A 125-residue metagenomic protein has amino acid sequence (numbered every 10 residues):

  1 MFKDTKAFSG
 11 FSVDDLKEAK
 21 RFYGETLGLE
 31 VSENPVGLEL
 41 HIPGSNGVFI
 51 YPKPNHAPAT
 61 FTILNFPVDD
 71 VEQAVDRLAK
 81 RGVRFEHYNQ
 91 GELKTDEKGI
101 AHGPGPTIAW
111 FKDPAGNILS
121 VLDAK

Functional and structural regions predicted by a protein language model:
M1-E18, G47, F61-L64, L122-K125: N-terminal beta-strand motif that seeds the catalytic metal site of vicinal oxygen chelate
M1-F2, F66, V75-K125: Vicinal oxygen chelate
K17-L29: Amphipathic alpha-helical segments
F22, V71-R77: Short amphipathic alpha-helices within nucleic acid-binding modules
L29-D69, E86-H87, H102-P104, I118-D123: Conserved short beta-strand elements that form part of the metal-binding/catalytic scaffold of enzyme active sites
